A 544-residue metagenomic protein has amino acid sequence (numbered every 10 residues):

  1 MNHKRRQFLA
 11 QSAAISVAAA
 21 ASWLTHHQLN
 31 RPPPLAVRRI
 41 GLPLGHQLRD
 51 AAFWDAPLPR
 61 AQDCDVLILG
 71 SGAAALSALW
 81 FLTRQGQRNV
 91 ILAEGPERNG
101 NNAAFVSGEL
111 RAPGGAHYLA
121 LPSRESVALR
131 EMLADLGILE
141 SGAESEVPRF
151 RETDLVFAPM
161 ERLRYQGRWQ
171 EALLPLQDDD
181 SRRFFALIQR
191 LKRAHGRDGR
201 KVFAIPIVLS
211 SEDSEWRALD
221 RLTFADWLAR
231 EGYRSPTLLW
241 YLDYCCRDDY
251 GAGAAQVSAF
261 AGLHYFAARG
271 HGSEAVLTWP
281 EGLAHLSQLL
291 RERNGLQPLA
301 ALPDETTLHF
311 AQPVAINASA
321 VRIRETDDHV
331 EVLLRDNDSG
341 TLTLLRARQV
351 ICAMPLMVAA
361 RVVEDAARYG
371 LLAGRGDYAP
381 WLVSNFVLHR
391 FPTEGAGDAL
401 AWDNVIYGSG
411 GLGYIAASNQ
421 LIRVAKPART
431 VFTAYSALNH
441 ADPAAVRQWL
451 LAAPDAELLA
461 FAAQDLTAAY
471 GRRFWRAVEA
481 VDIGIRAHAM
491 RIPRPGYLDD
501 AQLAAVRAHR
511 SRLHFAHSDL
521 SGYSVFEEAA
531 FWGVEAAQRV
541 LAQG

Functional and structural regions predicted by a protein language model:
M1-S16: N-terminal secretory signal peptides and thylakoid transit peptides that target proteins across membranes
A14, A20-L24, Q28-P57, Q166 (+2 more regions): Conserved flavin/dinucleotide-binding core of flavoenzymes
R60-G72: Beta1/beta-strand and adjacent pyrophosphate-binding region of the FAD-binding site in flavoprotein oxidoreductases
A75: N-terminal Rossmann-fold NAD(P) dinucleotide-binding loop
T83-V106: Glycine-rich FAD pyrophosphate-binding loop
E109-A194: Dinucleotide-binding Rossmann-like beta1-alpha1 core, especially the glycine-rich loop that anchors the ADP
F203-S319: Active-site/ligand-binding neighborhood in enzyme catalytic cores
I316-F432, A469: Mid-domain catalytic core of redox enzymes that form a hydrophobic substrate pocket/lid adjacent to a catalytic redox
